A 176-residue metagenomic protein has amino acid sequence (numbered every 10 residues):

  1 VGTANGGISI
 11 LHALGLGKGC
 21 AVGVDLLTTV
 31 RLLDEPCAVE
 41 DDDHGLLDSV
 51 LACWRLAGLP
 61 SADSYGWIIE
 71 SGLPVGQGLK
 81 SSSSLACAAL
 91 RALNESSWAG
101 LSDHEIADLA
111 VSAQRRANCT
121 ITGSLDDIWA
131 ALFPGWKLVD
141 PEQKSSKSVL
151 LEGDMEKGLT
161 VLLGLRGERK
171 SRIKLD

Functional and structural regions predicted by a protein language model:
V1-Q77, E95: ATP-binding N-lobe of GHMP and related small-molecule kinases
G6, L46-S49, L85, S102-L109 (+1 more regions): General structural feature for long, well-ordered alpha-helical segments within catalytic domains of soluble enzymes
H12, D103-D176: ATP-dependent small-molecule kinase catalytic core of the GHMP/sugar-kinase superfamily and closely related
C20-G23, T28-R31, A86-A88, L150 (+1 more regions): Short, low-complexity, polar/charged sequence segments that are solvent-exposed and flexible
L59-S64, L93-S112: Phosphate-handling active-site elements
V75, L93-S97, G167-K170: A generic structural motif
L79-D103, L132-P134: DPxDG-like acidic metal-binding loop motif
